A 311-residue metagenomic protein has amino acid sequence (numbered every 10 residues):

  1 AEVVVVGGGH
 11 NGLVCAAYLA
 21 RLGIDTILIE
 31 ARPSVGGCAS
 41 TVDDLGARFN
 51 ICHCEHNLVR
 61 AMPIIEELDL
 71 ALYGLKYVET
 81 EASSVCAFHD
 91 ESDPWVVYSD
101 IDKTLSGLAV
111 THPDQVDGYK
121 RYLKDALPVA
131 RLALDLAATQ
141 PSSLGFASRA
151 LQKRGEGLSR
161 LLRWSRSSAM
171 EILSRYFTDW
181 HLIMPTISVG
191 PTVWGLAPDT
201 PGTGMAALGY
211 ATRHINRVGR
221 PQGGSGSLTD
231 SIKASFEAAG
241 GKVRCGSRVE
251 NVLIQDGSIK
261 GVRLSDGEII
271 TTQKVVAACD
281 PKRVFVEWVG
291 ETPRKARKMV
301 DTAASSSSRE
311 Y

Functional and structural regions predicted by a protein language model:
A1-L134: N-terminal glycine-rich phosphate/pyrophosphate-binding loop and immediately adjacent elements
E2, K260, Q273: Conserved acidic residues
H10, G246-E250, D266: Conserved SAM/SAH-binding loop
G12, S34-C38, T192-L196, N251-L253 (+1 more regions): Flexible loop/turn segments at secondary-structure boundaries
R21, G219-A238, V252-L253, R263-Y311: Glycine-rich loop(s) and the adjacent beta-strand/alpha-helix scaffold that form part
F88-S92, Q255-D256, D266: Short acidic-glycine loop/turn motifs at beta-strand connectors
L127-A239, G246: Active-site/ligand-binding neighborhood in enzyme catalytic cores
K242-I259: A conserved short coil-to-beta-strand element within the FAD-binding core of flavoproteins
